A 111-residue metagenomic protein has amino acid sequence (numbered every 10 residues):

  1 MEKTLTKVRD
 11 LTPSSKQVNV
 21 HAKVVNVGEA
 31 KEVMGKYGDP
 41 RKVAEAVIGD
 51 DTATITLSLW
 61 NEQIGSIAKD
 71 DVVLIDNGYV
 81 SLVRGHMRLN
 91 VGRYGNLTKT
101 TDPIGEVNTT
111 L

Functional and structural regions predicted by a protein language model:
M1-L111: Single-stranded nucleic acid-binding proteins centered on OB/S1-type folds and their adjacent low-complexity
